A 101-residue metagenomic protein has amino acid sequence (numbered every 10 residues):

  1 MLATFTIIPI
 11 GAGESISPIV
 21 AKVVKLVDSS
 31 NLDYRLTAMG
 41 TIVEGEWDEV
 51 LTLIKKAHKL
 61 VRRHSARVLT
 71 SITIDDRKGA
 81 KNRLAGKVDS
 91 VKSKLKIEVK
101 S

Functional and structural regions predicted by a protein language model:
M1-S101: Charge-rich, low-complexity N-terminal segments
